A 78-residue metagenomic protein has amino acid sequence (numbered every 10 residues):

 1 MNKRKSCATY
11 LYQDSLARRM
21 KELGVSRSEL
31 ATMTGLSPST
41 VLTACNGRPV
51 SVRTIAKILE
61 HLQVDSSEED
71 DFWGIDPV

Functional and structural regions predicted by a protein language model:
M1-E29: A short, Lys/Arg-rich alpha-helix, primarily the initiator
S15, S26, S51-T54, E68: Residues that mark the N-terminal boundary/hinge immediately upstream of a DNA-recognition element
R18, T32, T43, K57 (+1 more regions): DNA-binding alpha-helical recognition surfaces that contact promoter or target DNA
E22-T43: Short alpha-helical DNA-recognition segment
S37, R48, L62, D76: The DNA-recognition helices of helix-turn-helix-type DNA-binding domains
T43, G47-E60: Short, basic-rich loop-to-helix N-cap that marks the start of a DNA-contacting helix
Q63-V78: Short C-terminal boundary/hinge segments that cap the last helix of small helical domains
